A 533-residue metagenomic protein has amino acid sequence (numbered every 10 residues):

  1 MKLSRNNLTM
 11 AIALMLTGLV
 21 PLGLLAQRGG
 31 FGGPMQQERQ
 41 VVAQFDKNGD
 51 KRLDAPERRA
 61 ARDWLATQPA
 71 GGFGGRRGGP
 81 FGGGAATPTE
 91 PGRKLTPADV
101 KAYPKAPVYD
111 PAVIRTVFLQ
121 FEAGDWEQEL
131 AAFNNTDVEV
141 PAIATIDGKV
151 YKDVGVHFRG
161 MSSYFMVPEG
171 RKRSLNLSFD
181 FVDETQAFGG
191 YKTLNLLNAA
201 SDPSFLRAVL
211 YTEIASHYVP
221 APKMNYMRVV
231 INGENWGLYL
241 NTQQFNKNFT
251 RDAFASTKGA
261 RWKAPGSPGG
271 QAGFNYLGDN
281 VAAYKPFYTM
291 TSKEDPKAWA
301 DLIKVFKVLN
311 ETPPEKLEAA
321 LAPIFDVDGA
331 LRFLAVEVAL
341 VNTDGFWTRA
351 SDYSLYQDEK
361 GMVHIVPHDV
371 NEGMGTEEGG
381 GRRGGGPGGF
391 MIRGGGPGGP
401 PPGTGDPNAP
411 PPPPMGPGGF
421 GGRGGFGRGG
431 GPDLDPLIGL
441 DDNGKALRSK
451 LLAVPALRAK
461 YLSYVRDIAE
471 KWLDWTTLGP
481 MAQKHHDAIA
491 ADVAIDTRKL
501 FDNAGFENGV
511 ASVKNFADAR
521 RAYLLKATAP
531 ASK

Functional and structural regions predicted by a protein language model:
K2-I12: Bacterial N-terminal signal peptides that target proteins for export
K2-L3, V42, D46, P402: Short linear motifs centered on Gly/Pro in flexible linkers and helix caps
R5, D50-K51, A60, A517: Intrinsically disordered, low-complexity segments enriched in glycine/proline and serine/threonine
A11-G23: Bacterial N-terminal signal peptides
L24-V41, R59-K533: Phosphate/dinucleotide-binding and metal-coordinating scaffold of catalytic cores in nucleotide-dependent enzymes
D46-D50, D344: Acidic carboxylate motifs that coordinate Ca2+ or other divalent cations, activating on Asp/Glu
